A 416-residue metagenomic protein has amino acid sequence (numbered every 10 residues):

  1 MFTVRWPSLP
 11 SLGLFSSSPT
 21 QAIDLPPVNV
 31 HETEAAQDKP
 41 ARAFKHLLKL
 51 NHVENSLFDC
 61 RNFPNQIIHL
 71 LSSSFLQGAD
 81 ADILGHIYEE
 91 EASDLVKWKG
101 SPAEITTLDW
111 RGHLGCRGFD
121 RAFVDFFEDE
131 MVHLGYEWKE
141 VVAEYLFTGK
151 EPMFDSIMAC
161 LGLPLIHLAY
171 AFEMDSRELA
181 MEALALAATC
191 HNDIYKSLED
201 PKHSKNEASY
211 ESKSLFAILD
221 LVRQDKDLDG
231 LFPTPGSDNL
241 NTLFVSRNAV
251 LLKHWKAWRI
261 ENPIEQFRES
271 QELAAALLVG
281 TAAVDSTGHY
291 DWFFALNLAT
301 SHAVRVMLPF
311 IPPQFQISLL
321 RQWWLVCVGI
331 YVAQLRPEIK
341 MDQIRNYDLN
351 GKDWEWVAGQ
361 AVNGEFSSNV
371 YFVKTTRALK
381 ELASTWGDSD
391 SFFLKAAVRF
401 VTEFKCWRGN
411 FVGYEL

Functional and structural regions predicted by a protein language model:
F2-L416: Mature, well-folded catalytic/scaffold domains that follow N-terminal targeting or propeptide regions
